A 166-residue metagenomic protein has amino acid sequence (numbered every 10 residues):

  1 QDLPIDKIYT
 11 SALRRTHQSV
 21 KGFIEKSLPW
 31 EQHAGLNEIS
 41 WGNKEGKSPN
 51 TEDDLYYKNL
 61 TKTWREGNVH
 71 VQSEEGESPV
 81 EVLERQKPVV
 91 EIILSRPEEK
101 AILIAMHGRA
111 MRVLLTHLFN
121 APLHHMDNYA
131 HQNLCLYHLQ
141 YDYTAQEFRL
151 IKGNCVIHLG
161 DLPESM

Functional and structural regions predicted by a protein language model:
Q1-D6, E91-I92, H138: A short, N-terminal amphipathic alpha-helix
Q1-T61: Phosphate-coordination/substrate-recognition cap region in phosphate-metabolizing enzymes
T10-S11, E84, A105-M106: Short beta-strand scaffold positions
T16, R85-V90: Alpha-helical packing segments of well-folded alpha/beta enzyme cores
G22, V113-H117: Active-site signature of alpha/beta-hydrolase-fold catalytic machinery across serine- and Asp/Cys-nucleophile hydrolases
Q32, I39-D53, S95-K100, T116-M166: Acidic, low-complexity terminal tails and accessory targeting/binding regions of phosphate-metabolizing enzymes
N59-E81: Short glycine/proline- and acidic residue-enriched helix-loop micro-motifs that form flexible lids or anion-recognition
K100-G108: Generic beta-sheet signal
